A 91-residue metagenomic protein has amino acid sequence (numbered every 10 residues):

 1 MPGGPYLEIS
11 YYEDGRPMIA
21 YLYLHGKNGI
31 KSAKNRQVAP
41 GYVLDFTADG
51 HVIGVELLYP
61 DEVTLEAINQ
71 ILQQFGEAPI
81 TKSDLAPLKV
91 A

Functional and structural regions predicted by a protein language model:
M1-G41, T47-A48, E62-V63, Q74-A91: Intrinsically disordered terminal and processing segments
E66-Q70: Short, charged, solvent-exposed linker or helix-capping segments at domain edges/interfaces that act as flexible hinges
